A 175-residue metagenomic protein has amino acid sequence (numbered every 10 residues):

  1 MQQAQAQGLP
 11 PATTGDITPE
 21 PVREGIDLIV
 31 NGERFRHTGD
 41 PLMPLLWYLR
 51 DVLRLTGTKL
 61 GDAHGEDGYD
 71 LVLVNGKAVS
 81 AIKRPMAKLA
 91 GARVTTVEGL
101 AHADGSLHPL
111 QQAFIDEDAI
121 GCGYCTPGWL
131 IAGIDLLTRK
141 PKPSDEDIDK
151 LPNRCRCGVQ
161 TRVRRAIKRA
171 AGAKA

Functional and structural regions predicted by a protein language model:
M1-A175: Signature of N-terminal electron-transfer/Fe-S-associated modules in redox systems
